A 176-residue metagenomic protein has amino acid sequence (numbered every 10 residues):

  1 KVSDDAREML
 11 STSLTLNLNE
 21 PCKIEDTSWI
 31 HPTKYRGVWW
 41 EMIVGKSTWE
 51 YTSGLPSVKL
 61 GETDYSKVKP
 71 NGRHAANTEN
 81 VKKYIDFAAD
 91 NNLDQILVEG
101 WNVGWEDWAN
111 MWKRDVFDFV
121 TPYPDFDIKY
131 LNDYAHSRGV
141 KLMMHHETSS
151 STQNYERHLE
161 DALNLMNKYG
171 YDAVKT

Functional and structural regions predicted by a protein language model:
K1-S137: Conserved structural scaffold segments of CAZyme catalytic domains across common CAZy folds
G37-W39, E99, M143-E147, T176: A cross-family glycoside hydrolase active-site/sugar-binding cleft signature
A88, W105, L142, M166-N167: A broad "ordered helical/assembly scaffold" signature
P122-D127, L131-G139, E147-T176: Active-site neighborhood of glycoside hydrolase catalytic domains
